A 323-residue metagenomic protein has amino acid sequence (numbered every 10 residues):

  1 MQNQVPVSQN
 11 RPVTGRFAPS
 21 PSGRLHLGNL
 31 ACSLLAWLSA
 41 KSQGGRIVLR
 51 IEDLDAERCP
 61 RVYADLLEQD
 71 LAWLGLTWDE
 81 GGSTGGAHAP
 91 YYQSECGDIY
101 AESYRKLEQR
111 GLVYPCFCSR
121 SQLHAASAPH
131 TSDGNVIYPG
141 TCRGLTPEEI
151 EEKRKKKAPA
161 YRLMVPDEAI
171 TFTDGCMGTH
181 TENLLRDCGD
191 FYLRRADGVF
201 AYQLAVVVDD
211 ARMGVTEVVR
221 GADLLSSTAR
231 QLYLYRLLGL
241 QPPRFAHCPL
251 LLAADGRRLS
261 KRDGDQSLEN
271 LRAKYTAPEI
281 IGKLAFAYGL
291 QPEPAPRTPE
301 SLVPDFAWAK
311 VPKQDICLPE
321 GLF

Functional and structural regions predicted by a protein language model:
M1-R24, S42, I47, L74 (+4 more regions): Non-catalytic terminal extensions that flank enzyme cores
Q2-S127, T131, A222-D223, S227-L240 (+1 more regions): N-terminal Rossmann-like or analogous alpha/beta NTP/dinucleotide-binding catalytic cores that position adenine
H26, A89-C96, K155-K157, Q203-V208 (+4 more regions): Noncatalytic linker/hinge segments flanking ATPase motor cores
E52, S83, H247, L271-R272: Sparse recognition of residues in long alpha-helices and their boundaries
Y63-A64, E68, A72-H180, D187 (+1 more regions): Active-site neighborhoods of enzyme catalytic cores
R105-Q109, A211, R272, A285: Alpha-helix boundary recognition
S121-S260, S267-L271, E320-F323: Active-site cores that bind ATP or allylic diphosphates and position pyrophosphate for catalysis
